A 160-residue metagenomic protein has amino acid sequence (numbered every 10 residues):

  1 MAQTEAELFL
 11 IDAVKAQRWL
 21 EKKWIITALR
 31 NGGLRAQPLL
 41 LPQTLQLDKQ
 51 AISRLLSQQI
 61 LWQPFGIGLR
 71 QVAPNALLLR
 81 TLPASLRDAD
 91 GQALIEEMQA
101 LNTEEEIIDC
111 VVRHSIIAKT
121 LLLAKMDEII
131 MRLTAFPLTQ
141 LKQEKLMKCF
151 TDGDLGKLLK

Functional and structural regions predicted by a protein language model:
M1-K160: Long, charged low-complexity intrinsically disordered regions
